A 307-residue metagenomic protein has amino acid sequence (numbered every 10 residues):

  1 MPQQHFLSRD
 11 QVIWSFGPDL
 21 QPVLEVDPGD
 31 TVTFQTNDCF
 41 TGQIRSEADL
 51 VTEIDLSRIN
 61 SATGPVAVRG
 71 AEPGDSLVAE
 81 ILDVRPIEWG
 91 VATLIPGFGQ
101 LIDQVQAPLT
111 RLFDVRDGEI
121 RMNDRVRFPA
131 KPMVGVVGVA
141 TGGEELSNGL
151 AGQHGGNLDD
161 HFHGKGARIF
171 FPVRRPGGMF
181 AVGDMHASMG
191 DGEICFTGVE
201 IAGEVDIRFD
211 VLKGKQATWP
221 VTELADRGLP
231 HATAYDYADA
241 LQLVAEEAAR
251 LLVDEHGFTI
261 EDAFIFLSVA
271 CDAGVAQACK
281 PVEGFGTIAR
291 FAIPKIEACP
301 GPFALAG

Functional and structural regions predicted by a protein language model:
P2-I54: N-terminal, Lys/Arg-enriched amphipathic/low-complexity engagement segments that precede the first folded domain
S8-G17, D55-T63, L146-H154, A248: Short, structured beta-strand/loop micro-motifs enriched in basic residues and often containing a Trp
F34, S76-A79, F171: A generic structural signal for residues embedded in beta-strands
C39-L50, V84-L94, G177-A187, A276-C279: Short, Lys/Arg- and Gly-enriched loop/turn segments at beta-strand edges
D83-K165, F170: Intrinsically disordered, low-complexity linker/loop segments enriched in Gly/Pro and charged/polar residues
A130-A238, V244, A249: Conserved mixed alpha/beta catalytic, RNA-binding, or beta-rich assembly cores of soluble enzyme, regulatory
